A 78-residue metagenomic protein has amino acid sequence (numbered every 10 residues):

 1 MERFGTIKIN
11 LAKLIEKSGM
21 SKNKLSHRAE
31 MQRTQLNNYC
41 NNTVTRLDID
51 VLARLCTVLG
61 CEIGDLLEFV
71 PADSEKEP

Functional and structural regions predicted by a protein language model:
M1-S21: A short, Lys/Arg-rich alpha-helix, primarily the initiator
I15, S26, C56: The alpha-helix within a helix-turn-helix
K24, Q35, D65: Residues in the helix-turn-helix
M31-R46: Recognition helix of helix-turn-helix/homeodomain-like DNA-binding domains that insert into the DNA major groove
N38, L67-P78: Short, charged recognition helix plus adjacent turn of helix-turn-helix-like nucleic-acid-binding domains
D50-D65: DNA major-groove recognition helix of helix-turn-helix/homeodomain DNA-binding modules
